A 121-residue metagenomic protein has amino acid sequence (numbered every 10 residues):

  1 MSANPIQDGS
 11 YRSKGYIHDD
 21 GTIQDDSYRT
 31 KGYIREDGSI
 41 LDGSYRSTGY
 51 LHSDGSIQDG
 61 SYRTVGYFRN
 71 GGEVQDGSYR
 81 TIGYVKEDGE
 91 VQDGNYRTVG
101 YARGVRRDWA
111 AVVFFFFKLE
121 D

Functional and structural regions predicted by a protein language model:
M1-D121: Intrinsically disordered, low-complexity proline/glycine-rich segments
